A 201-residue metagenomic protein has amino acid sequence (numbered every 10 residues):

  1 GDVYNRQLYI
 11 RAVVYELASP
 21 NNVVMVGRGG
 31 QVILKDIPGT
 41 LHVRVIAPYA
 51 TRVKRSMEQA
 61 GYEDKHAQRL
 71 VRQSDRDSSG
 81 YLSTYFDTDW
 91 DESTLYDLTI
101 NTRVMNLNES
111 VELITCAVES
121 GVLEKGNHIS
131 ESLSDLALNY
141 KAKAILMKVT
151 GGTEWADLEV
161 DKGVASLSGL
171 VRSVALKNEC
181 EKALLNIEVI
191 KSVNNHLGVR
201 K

Functional and structural regions predicted by a protein language model:
V3-Y4: Short, small-residue-biased leader/transition segments that mark boundaries at the very start of proteins
L8-Y9: Short, conserved clusters of charged catalytic residues that mark active-site and nucleotide-handling motifs
V14-A18, N22-Q59: ATP-dependent NMP and nucleoside kinases share a basic, alpha-helical "lid"
D36, I46-A50, K54-Q59, S74-D75 (+2 more regions): N-terminal targeting leaders
E63-H66, W90: Polyanion-binding and phosphate-handling cores
V71: Conserved P-loop NTPase catalytic core
